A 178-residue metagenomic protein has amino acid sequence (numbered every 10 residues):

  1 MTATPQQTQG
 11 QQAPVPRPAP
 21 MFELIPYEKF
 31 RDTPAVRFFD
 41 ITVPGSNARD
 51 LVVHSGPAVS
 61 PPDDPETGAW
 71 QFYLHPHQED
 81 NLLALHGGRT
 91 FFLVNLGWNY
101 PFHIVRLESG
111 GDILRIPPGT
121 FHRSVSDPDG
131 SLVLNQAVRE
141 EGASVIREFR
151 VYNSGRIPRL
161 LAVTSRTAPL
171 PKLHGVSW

Functional and structural regions predicted by a protein language model:
T2-S109, S126-L132, A137-W178: Active-site region of the double-stranded beta-helix
G111-S124: Histidine-centered metal-chelating micro-motifs
